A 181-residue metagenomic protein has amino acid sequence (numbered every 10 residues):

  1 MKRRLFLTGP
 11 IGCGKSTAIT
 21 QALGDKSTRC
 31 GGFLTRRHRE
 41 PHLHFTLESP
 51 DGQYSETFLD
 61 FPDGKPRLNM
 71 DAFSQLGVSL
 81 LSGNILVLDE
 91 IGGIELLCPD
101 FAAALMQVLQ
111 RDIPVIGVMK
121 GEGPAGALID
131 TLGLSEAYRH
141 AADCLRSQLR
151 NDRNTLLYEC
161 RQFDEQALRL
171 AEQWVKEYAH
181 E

Functional and structural regions predicted by a protein language model:
M1, D25-S27, S79-N84, L109-Q110: Flexible, charged surface loops at secondary-structure boundaries
M1-R3, G52-T57, E172: A short, basic N-terminal segment
K2, I91-E181: Replace "adjacent to P-loop NTPase cores in ATP/GTP-dependent enzymes" with "adjacent to NTP-binding cores
L7: Hydrophobic anchor at the beta1->P-loop junction of P-loop NTPases
P10: P-loop (Walker A) phosphate-binding loop of NTP-binding proteins
K15: Conserved lysine of the Walker
T20, G24-K65: N-terminal phosphate/diphosphate-binding loop that engages ATP/GTP or pyrophosphate donors across diverse enzyme folds
F61-M106: Phosphate-binding/switch loop-helix module in NTP-utilizing enzymes
